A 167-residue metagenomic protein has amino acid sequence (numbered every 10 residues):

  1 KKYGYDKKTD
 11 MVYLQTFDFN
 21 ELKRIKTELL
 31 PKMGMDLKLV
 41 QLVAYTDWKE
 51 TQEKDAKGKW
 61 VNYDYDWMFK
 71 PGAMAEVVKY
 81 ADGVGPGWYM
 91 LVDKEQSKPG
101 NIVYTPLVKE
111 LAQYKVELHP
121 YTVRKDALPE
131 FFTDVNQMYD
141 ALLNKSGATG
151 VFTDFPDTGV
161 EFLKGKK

Functional and structural regions predicted by a protein language model:
K1-K167: Catalytic cores of phosphodiester-bond hydrolases, prominently lipid phosphodiesterases
